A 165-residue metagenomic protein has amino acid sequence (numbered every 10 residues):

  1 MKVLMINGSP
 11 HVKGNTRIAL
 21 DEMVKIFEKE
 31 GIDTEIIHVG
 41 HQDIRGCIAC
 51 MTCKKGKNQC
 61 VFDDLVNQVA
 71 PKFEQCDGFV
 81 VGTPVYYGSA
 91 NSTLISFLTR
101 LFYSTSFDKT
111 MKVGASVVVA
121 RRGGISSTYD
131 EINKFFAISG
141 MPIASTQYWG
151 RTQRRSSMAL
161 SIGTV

Functional and structural regions predicted by a protein language model:
M1, V24, E28-K29, P142-V165: Glycine-rich phosphate/pyrophosphate-binding loop and the adjoining helix
K2-I32: N-terminal beta1-alpha1 ligand-phosphate binding loop
P10-H11, H41, R121: Short, glycine/serine-rich, charged loops/turns that create anion-binding and catalytic segments at active sites
I32-Q42: A short beta-strand-loop structural module common to alpha/beta enzyme folds
Q42-F73: Cysteine-cluster motifs in flexible loop/terminal segments that predominantly coordinate metals
M51-K55, T99, N133, I162-G163: Short, hinge-like loop/turn segments at secondary-structure boundaries
V61-S145: Helix-loop-strand module that forms the ligand-binding subsite of alpha/beta enzymes
